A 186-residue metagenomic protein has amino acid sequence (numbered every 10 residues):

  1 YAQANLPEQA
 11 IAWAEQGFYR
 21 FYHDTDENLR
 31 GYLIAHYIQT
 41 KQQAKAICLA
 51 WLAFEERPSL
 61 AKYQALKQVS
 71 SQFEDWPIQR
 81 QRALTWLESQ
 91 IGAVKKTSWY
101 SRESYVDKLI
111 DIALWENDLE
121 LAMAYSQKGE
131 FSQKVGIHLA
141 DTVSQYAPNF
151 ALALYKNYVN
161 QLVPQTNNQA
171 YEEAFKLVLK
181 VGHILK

Functional and structural regions predicted by a protein language model:
Y1-K186: Eukaryote-biased, non-catalytic alpha-solenoid scaffold regions
